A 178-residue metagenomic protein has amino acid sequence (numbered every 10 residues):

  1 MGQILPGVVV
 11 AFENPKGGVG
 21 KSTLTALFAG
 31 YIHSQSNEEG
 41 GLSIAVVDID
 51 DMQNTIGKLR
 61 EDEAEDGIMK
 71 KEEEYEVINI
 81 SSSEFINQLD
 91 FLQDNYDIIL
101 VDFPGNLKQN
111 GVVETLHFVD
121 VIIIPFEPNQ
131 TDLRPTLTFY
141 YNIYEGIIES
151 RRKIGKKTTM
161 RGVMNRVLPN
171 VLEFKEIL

Functional and structural regions predicted by a protein language model:
G2-V19, A26-Q109: P-loop/Walker-type NTP enzyme "switch/lid" segment
S22-L24, N165: Ser/Thr-centric signal marking residues that sit in or immediately flank functional binding/regulatory motifs
I98, P104-L178: Conserved catalytic-core segment of NTP-binding enzymes
